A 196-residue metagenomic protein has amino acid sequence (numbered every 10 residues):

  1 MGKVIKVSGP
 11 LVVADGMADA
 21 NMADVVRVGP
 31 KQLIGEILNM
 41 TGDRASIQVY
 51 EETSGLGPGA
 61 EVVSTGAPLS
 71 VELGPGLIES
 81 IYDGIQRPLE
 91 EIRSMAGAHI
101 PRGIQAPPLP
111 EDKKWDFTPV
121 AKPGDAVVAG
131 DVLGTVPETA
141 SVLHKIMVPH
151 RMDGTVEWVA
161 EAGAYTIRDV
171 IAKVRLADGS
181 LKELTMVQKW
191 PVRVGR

Functional and structural regions predicted by a protein language model:
M1-R93, A98-P101: N-terminal accessory targeting/assembly segments
I5-V12, M40-Q48, P107-T118, P149-V156: Short, structured beta-strand/loop micro-motifs enriched in basic residues and often containing a Trp
M17, K31, A67-P68, Q86 (+4 more regions): Short, surface-exposed secondary-structure boundary micro-motifs
D19, E161-A164, D178: Short, glycine-/Ser/Thr-/acidic-enriched flexible segments
N39-A45, P75-Q86, V142-A162, L181-R196: Short, compositionally biased
V49, S54, F117-A126, V156-T166: Short histidine-centered loop motifs in beta-beta connectors
E61-A67, E157, D169-A177: Flexible glycine-rich surface loops and low-complexity tracts that mediate binding to linear polymers
I92-H150, T166-R196: P-loop NTPase nucleotide-binding/switch module
